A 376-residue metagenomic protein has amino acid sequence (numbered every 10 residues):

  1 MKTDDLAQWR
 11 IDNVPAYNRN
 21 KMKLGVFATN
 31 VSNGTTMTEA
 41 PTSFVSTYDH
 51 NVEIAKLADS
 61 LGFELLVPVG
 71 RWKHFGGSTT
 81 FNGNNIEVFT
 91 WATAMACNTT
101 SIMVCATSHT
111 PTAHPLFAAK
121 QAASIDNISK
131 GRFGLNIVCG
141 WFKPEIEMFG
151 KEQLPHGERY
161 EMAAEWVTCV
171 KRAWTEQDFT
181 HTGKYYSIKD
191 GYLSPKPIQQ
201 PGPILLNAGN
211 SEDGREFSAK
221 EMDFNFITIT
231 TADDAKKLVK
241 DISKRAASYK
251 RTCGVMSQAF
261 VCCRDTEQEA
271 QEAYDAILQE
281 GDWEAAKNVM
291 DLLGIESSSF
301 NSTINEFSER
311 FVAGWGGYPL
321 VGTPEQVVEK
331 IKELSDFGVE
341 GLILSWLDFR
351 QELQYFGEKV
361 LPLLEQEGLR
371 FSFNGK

Functional and structural regions predicted by a protein language model:
K2-S32, K56, S60, F149 (+3 more regions): An alpha-helical appendage that flanks or caps ligand/catalytic pockets
A16-R19, D59-S60, A92-T100, A122 (+4 more regions): Acidic (Asp/Glu)-rich catalytic clusters
L24, A58, G62, M95 (+8 more regions): Conserved, mostly hydrophobic/aromatic
L24-V26, L66-P68, V104-S108, F133-I137 (+4 more regions): Hydrophobic faces of well-ordered beta-strands that scaffold small-molecule active sites in alpha/beta enzyme cores
T35-D49, T107-L116, E152, Q199-N210 (+2 more regions): Active-site mouth loops of central-metabolism enzymes
S46-R71, F217-T228, E333-V339: Catalytic domains of carbohydrate-active enzymes, especially glycoside hydrolases
L65-F89, I229-D233, L344-G357: Glycine-rich, proline-tolerant flexible connector loops at the mouths of alpha/beta enzymes
S78-C105, M162-A164, R245, F356-F373: Alpha-helix-loop-beta-strand connector modules within alpha/beta enzyme cores
